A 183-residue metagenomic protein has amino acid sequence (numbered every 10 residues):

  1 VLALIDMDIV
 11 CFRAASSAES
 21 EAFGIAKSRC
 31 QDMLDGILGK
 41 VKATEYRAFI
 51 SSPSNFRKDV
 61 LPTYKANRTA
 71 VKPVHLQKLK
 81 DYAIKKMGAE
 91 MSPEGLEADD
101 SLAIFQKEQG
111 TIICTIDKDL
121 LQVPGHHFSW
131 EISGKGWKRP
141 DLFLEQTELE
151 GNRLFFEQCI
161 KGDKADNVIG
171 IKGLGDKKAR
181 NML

Functional and structural regions predicted by a protein language model:
V1-R47, S51-D59: Non-catalytic, usually N-terminal nucleic-acid engagement modules in DNA/RNA processing proteins
A15-S16, V60-P62, V123-F128: Short acidic, glycine/serine/threonine-rich loops at helix termini
E21-F23, Y64-A66, K138: Generic alpha-helical propensity signal that fires on short helical segments and nearby coil/disordered stretches
F56-R68: Short beta-strand-loop
N67-L183: Extended two-metal-dependent nuclease catalytic cores across DNA- and RNA-processing enzymes
